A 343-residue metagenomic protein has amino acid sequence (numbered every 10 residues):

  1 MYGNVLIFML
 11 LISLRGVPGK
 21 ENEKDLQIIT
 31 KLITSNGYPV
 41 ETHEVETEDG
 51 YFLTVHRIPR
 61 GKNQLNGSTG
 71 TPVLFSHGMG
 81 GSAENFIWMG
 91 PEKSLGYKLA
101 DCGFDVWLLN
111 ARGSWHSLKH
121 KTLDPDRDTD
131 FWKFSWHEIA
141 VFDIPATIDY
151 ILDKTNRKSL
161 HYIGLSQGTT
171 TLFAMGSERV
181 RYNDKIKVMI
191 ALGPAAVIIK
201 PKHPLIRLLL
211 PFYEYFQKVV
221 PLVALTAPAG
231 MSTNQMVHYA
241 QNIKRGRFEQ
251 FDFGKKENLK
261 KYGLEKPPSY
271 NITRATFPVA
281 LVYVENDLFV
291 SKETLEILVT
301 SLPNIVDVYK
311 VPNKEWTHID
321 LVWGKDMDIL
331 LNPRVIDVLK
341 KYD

Functional and structural regions predicted by a protein language model:
Y2-G19: Cleavable N-terminal signal peptides of Sec/SRP-targeted secreted and luminal proteins
Q27, L32, T47, T54-D124: Short, surface-exposed "cap/lid" segments of acyl-processing enzymes
H77-M79, L160-T169, V284: Conserved alpha/beta-hydrolase "nucleophile elbow" surrounding the catalytic nucleophile
T129-K154: Alpha/beta-hydrolase active-site loop
D153-K158, Q167-Y262: Alpha/beta-hydrolase-fold enzymes
A275, A280-Y283, D287: Short beta-strand/loop motif that positions the catalytic acidic residue of the alpha/beta-hydrolase fold
F277, S291-S301: Short alpha-helix in the alpha/beta-hydrolase fold that links the catalytic acid
V306-D343: Catalytic active-site module of serine/aspartate enzymes centered on a nucleophile-bearing elbow/loop
